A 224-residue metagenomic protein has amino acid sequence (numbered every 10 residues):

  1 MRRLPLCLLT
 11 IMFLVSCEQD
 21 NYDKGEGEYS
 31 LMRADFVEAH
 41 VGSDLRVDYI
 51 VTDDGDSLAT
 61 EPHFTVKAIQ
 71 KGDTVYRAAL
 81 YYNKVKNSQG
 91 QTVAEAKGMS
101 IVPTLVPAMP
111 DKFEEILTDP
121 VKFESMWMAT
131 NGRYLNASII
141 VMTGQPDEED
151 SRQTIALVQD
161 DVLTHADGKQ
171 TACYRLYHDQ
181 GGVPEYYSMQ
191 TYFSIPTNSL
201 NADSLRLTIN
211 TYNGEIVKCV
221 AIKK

Functional and structural regions predicted by a protein language model:
M1-L4: Positively charged n-region of N-terminal signal peptides that target proteins for export
F13-S16: C-terminal motif of bacterial Sec signal peptides marking the signal peptidase cleavage site
D20-R46: Structural detector for short beta-strands of small beta-barrel domains
T65-L80: Short nucleic-acid-contacting surface segments enriched for D/E, G, S/T with interspersed K/R
Q70-D73, Y177-L205, Y212: Short, solvent-exposed, Trp/other aromatic-anchored flexible loops in extracytoplasmic proteins
N83-G90, E185, A202, N210-C219: Short acidic/polar inter-strand loop motif in beta-rich domains
V85-I140: Surface-exposed beta-loop interaction hotspot
E124-Y177: Short helix-loop boundary/capping segments
